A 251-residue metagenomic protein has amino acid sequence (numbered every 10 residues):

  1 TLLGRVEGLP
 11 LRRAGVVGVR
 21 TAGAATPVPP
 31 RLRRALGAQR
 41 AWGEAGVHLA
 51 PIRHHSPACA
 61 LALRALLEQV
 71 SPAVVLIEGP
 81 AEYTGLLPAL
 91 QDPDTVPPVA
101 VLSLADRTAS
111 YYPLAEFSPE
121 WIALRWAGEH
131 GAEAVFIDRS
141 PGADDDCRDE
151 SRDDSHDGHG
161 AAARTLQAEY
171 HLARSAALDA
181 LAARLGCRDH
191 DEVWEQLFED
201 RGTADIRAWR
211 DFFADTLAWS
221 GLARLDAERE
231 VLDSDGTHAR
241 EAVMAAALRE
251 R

Functional and structural regions predicted by a protein language model:
L2-R251: Compositional signal for N-terminal targeting/processing segments
